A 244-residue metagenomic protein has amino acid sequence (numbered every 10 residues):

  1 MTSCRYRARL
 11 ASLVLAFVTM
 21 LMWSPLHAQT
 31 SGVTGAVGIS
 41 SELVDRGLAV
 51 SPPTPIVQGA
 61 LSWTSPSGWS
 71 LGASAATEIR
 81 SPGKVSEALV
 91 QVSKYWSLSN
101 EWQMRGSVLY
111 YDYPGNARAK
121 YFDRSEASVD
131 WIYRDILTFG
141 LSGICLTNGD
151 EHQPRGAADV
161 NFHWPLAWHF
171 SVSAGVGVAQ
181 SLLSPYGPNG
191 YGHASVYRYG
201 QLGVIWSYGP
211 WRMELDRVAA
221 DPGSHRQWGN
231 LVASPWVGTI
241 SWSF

Functional and structural regions predicted by a protein language model:
A28-I79: Short glycine/proline- and aromatic-enriched beta-strand/turn motifs that initiate or cap beta-hairpins
V33-G35, P55-L61, A88-V90, M104 (+5 more regions): Hydrophobic, lipid-facing positions within transmembrane beta-strands of outer-membrane proteins
V33-G35, S67-A73, N100-G106, D135-L141 (+2 more regions): Repeated loop/turn-to-beta-strand initiation elements of outer-membrane beta-barrel proteins
I39-D45, A75-I79, Y110-P114, Y133-D135 (+5 more regions): Transmembrane beta-strands of outer-membrane beta-barrel pores
S41, W63-S65, K94-W96, W102 (+5 more regions): Residue-level signature of outer-membrane beta-barrel architecture
R46-P55, T77-E87, P114-D123, C145-G156 (+2 more regions): Solvent-exposed loop/turn segments connecting transmembrane beta-strands in outer-membrane beta-barrel proteins
K120-P188: Detector for outer-membrane/organellar transmembrane beta-barrel domains, recognizing the amphipathic beta-strand
L202-W211, N230-F244: Outer-membrane beta-barrel "beta-signal"
